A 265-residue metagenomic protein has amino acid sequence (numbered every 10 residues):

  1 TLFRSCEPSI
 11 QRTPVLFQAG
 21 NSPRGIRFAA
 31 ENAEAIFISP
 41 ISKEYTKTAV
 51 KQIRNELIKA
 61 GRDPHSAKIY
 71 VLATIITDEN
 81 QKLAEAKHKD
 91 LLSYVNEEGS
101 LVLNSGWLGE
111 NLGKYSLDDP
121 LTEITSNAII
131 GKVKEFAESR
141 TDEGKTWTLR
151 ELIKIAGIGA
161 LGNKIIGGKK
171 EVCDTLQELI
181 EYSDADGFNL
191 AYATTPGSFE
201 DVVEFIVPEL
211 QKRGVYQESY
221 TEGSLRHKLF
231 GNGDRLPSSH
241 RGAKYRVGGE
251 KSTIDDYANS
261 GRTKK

Functional and structural regions predicted by a protein language model:
T1-L2: Short, small-residue-biased leader/transition segments that mark boundaries at the very start of proteins
S5-K59: Long hydrophobic segments that form regular secondary structure
V15-A19, E34-I38, A67-T74, F188-L190: Hydrophobic faces of well-ordered beta-strands that scaffold small-molecule active sites in alpha/beta enzyme cores
L16, A29, A84, L179 (+2 more regions): Conserved, mostly hydrophobic/aromatic
A19-G20, I36-S39, T46, Y94-L149 (+2 more regions): Membrane-embedded alpha-helical bundles of multi-pass transporters/translocases, especially carrier/permease families
K68-L83, L225-S238: Short, conserved secondary-structure transition motifs
G99-L103, D119, R213-K265: Extended, intrinsically disordered, low-complexity segments
K132-F205, Q217: Substrate-recognition/cap regions that form aromatic- and gly/pro-loop-enriched pockets for small-molecule ligands
